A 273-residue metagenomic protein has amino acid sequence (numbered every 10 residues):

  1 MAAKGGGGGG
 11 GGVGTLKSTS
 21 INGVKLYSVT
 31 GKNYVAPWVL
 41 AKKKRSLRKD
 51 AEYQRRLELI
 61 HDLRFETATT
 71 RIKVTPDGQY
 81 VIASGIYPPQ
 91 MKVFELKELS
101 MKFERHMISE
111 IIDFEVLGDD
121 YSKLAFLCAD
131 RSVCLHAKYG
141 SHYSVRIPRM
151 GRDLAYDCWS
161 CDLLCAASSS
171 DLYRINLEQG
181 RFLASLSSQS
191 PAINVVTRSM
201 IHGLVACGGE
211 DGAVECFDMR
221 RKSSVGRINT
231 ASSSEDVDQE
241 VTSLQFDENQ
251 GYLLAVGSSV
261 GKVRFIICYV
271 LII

Functional and structural regions predicted by a protein language model:
T30-R56, I86: Blade/loop signatures of beta-propeller domains
R45-T67, E95-F103: A short helix->beta-strand "capping" segment at the edge of beta-propeller domains
D62-E66, E104-I108, S144-R149, L186-Q189 (+1 more regions): Surface loop/turn motifs at the tips and blade-to-blade linkers of beta-strand repeat domains
A68-K73, S109-V116, R149-D157, P191-R198 (+1 more regions): Canonical WD40 repeat/beta-propeller blade segments in eukaryotic WD-repeat proteins
Q79-I82, D120-A125, Y143-S144, R152-D153 (+6 more regions): Structural hallmark of WD40 beta-propellers
G85-Y87, L127-D130, A166-S169, G208-D211 (+1 more regions): Conserved strand-to-loop turn within each blade of WD40 beta-propeller repeats
K92, V133-C134, Y173, E215 (+2 more regions): WD40 beta-propeller blade core
L96-L99, A137-G140, L177-G180, M219-K222 (+1 more regions): Short loop/turn segments that connect beta-strands within beta-propeller blades
